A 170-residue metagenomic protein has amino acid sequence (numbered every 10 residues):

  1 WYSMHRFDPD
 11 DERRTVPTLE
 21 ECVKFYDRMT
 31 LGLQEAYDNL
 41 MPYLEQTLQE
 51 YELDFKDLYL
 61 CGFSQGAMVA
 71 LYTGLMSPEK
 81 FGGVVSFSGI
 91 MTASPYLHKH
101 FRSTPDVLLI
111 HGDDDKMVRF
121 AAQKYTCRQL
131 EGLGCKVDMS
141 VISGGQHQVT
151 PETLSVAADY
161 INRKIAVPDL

Functional and structural regions predicted by a protein language model:
W1-D57: Serine-hydrolase catalytic machinery in alpha/beta-hydrolase-like enzymes
F55-K56, R102-V107, L133-K136: Short, proline-enriched alpha-helix->beta-strand connector loops that line the catalytic pocket of alpha/beta-hydrolase
L60-G62, F87, I110: Short beta-strand immediately N-terminal to the catalytic nucleophile in serine-hydrolase-like folds
C61-G66, A70: Gly/Ala-rich beta-loop-alpha elbow adjacent to hydrolase catalytic centers
Y72-M76: Active-site signature of alpha/beta-hydrolase-fold catalytic machinery across serine- and Asp/Cys-nucleophile hydrolases
E79-T92: A conserved short beta-strand
L108-H111, D115: Short beta-strand/loop motif that positions the catalytic acidic residue of the alpha/beta-hydrolase fold
K124-L170: C-terminal catalytic histidine-bearing segment of alpha/beta-hydrolase fold enzymes
